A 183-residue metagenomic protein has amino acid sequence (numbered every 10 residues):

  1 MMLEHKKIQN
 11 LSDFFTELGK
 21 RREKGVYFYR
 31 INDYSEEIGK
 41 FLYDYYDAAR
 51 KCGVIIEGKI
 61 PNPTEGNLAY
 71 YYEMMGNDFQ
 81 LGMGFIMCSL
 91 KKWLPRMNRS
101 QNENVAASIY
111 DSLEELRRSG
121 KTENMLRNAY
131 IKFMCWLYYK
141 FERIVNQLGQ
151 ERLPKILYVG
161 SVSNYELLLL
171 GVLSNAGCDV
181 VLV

Functional and structural regions predicted by a protein language model:
M1-L11, G19-M134: Conserved N-terminal ligand/cofactor-binding loop architecture of enzyme catalytic domains
T16: Ligand-binding pocket scaffold of soluble enzyme catalytic domains
D111-V183: Active-site and donor-binding regions of nucleotide-sugar-utilizing enzymes
